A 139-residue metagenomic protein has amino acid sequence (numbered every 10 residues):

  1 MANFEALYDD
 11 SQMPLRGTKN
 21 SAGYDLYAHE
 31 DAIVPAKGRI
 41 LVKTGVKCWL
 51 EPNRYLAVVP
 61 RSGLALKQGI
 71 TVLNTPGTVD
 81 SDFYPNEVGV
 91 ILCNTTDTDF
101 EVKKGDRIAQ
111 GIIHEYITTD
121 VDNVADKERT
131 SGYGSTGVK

Functional and structural regions predicted by a protein language model:
M1-K139: DUTPase catalytic domain/fold
